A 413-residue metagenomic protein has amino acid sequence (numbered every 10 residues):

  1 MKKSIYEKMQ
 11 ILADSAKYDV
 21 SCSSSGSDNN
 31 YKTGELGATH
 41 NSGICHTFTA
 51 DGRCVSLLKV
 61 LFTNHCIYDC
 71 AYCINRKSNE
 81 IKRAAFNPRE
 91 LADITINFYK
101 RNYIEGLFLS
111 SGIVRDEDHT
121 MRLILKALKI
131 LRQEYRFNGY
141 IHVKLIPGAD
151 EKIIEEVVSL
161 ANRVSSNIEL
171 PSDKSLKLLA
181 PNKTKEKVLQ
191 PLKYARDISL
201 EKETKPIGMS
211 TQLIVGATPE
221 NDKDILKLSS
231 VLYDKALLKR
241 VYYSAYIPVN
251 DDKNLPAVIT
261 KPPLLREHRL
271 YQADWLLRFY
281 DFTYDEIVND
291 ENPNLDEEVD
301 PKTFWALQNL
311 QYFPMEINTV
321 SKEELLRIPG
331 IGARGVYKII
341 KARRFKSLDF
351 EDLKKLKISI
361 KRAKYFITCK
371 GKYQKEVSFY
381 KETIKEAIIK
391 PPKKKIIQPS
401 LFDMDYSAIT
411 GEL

Functional and structural regions predicted by a protein language model:
M1-H65, S359, I367, K375-L413: Flexible, acidic/Gly-rich N-terminal and inter-domain linker regions that tether and position cofactor-handling modules
L57, C70, L109, S166 (+2 more regions): Conserved, mostly hydrophobic/aromatic
L58-V60, R89-K100: Short, charged beta->alpha transition segments
V60-R89: Canonical Radical SAM [4Fe-4S] cluster-binding loop centered on the CxxxCxxC motif and its immediate flanking residues
A92, I96, R115-I287: Conserved AdoMet/S-adenosylmethionine-binding subsite of the radical SAM
N254-L326, R362-L413: Long, highly charged, low-complexity intrinsically disordered interaction regions that mediate electrostatic DNA/RNA
A342-R343: Residue-level signature of tetratricopeptide-repeat
